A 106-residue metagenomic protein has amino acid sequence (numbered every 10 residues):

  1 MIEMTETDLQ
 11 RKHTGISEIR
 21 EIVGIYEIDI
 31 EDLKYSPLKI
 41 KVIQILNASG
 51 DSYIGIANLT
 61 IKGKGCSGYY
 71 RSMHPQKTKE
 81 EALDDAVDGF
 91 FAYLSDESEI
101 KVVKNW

Functional and structural regions predicted by a protein language model:
M1-L38: Negatively charged, low-complexity tracts enriched in Asp/Glu with abundant Ser/Thr
E3-Q10, K62-W106: Mixed-charge, Lys/Arg-enriched low-complexity segments
G24, D29, I43, D88 (+1 more regions): N-terminal non-cleavable signal-anchor helices
G24, L33, D51, S67-G68 (+1 more regions): Intrinsically disordered, low-complexity segments enriched in small/polar residues
P37-I45: Periodic aromatic/glycine/histidine/acidic cluster detector with a strong bias toward beta-strand repeat architectures
Q44-R71: Short aromatic-glycine-(Arg/Gly/Cys) micro-motifs in beta-strand/loop hairpins
